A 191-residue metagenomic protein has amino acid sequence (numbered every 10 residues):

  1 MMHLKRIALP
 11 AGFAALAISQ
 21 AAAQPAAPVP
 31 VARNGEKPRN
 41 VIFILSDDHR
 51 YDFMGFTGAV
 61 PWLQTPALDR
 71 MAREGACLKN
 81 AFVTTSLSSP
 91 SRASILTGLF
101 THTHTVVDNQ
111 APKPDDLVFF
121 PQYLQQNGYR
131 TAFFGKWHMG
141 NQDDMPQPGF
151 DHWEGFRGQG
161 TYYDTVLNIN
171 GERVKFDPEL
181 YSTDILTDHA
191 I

Functional and structural regions predicted by a protein language model:
M1-L4: N-terminal secretory signal peptides that target proteins for export/translocation
I7, A11-A15, Q20-I191: Formylglycine-dependent sulfatase
